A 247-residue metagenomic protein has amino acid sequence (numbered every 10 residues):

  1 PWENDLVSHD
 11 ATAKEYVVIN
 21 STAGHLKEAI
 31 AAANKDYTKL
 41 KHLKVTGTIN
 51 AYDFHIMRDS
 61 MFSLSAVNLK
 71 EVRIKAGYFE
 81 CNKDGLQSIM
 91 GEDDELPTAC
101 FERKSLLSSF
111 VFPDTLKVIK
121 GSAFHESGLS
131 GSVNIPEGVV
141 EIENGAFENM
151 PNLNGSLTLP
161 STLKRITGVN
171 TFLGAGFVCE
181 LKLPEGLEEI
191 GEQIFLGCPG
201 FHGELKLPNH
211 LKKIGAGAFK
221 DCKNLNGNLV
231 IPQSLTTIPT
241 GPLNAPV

Functional and structural regions predicted by a protein language model:
P1-D10: Short, exposed coil/turn segments at beta-strand boundaries within extracellular/luminal domains
K14-S21, K41-I49, L64-D94, S105-V118 (+6 more regions): Structural signature of tandem-repeat unit edges
V17-K39: Acidic Gly/Asp/Thr-rich repetitive segments characteristic of extracellular carbohydrate-active and adhesion proteins
Y52-S60: A short acidic, amphipathic alpha-helical/loop segment
A99-C100, K120-A123, E143-E148, V169-T171 (+3 more regions): Consensus positions within tandem repeat domains that build extended binding/scaffold surfaces
